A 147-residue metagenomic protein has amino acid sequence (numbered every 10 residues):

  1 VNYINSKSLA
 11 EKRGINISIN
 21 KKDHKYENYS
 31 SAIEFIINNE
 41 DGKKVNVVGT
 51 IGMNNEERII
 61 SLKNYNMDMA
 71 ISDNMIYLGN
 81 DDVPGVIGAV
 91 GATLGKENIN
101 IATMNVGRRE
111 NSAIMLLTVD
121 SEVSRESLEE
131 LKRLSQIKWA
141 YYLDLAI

Functional and structural regions predicted by a protein language model:
V1-I147: NAD(P)-dependent dehydrogenase/reductase Rossmann-like domain
